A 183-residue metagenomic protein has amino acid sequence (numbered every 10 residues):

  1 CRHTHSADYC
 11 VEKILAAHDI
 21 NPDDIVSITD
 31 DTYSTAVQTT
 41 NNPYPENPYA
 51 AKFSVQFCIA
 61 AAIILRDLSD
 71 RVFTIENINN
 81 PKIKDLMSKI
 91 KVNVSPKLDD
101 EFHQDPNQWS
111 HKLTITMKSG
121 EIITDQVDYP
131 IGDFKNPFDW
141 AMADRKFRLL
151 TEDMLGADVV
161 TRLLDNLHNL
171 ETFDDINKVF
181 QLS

Functional and structural regions predicted by a protein language model:
C1-S183: Terminal-appendage/accessory-domain detector
